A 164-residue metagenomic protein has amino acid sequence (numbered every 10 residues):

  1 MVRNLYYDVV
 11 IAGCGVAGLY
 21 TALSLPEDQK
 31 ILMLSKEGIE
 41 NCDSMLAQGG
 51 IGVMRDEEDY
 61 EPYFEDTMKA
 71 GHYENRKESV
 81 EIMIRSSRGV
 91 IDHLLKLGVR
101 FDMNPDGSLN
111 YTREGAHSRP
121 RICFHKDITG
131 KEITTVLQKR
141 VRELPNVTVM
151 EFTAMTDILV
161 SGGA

Functional and structural regions predicted by a protein language model:
M1, T21, P145-T148: Generic marker of residues within folded, mature protein domains
M1-Y6, E114: A short, basic/flexible loop-to-alpha-helix module at the beginning of a structural domain
N4-L5, G18, L109: Intrinsically disordered, low-complexity segments enriched in small/polar residues
L5, E27, V149-F152: Short, basic and Ser/Thr-rich N-terminal targeting/leader segments
L5-V10, N41: Alpha-helical hydrophobic/aromatic positions enriched in membrane-embedded helices and signal peptides
D8-M33: N-terminal Rossmann-like FAD-binding beta1-loop-alpha1 element of flavoenzymes
S35-A164: Conserved N-terminal/central alpha/beta ligand/cofactor-binding core
